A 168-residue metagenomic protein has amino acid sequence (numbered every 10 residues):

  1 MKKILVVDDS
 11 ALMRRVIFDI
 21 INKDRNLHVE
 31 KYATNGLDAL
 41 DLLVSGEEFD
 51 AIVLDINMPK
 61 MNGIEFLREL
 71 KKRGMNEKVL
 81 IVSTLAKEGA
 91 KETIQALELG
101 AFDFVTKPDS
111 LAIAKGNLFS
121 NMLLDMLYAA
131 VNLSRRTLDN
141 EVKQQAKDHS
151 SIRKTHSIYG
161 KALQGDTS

Functional and structural regions predicted by a protein language model:
M1-S168: Strand-loop microenvironment adjacent to phosphate/nucleotide-handling motifs in alpha/beta enzyme folds
